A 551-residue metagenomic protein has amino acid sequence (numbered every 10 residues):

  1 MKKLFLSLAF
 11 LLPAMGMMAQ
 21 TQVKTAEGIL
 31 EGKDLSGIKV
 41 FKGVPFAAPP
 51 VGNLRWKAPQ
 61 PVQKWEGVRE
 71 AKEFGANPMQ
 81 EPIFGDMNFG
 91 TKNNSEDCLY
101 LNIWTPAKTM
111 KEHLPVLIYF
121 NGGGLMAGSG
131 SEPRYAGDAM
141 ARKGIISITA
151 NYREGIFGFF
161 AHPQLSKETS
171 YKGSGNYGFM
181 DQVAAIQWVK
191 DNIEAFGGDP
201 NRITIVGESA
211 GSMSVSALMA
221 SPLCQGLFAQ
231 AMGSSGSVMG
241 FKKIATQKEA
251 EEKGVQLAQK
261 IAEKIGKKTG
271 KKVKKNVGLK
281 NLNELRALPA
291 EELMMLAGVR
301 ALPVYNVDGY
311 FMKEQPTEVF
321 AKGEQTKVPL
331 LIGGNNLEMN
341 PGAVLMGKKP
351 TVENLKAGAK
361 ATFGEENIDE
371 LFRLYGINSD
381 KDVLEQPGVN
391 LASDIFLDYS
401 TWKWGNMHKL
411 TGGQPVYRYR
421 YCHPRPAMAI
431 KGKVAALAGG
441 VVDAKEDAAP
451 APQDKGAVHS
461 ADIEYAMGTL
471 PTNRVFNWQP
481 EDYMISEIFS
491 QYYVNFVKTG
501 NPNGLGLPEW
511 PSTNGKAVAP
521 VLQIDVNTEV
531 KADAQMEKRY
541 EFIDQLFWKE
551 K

Functional and structural regions predicted by a protein language model:
M1-T21: Bacterial Sec-dependent N-terminal signal peptides
Q20-N176, P200, L470, F476-F489 (+4 more regions): Non-catalytic accessory segments of hydrolases
D86-T91, Y171-N176, M239-A245, P316-T317 (+4 more regions): Active-site rim elements
M87, Q187, D191, A217 (+4 more regions): Substrate-access "cap/lid" subdomains that shape and gate the entrance to catalytic or ligand-binding pockets
C98, Y171-E194, E249-L257: Alpha/beta-hydrolase active-site loop
G122, D181, S209-S212: Active-site loop->helix "elbow" adjoining a glycine-rich segment at hydrolase catalytic centers
N201-K242: Primarily recognizes the serine-hydrolase "nucleophile elbow" in alpha/beta-hydrolase and SGNH/GDSL folds
W402, N406-K551: Mobile gating loops/cap/lid regions near enzyme active sites that modulate substrate access
